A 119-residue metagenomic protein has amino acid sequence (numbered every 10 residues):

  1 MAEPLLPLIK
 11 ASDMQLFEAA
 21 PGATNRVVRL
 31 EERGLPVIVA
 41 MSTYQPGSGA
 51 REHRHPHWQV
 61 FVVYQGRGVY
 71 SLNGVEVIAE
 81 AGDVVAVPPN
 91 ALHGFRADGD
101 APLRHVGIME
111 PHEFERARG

Functional and structural regions predicted by a protein language model:
M1-V37, A117-G119: A short, N-terminal "cap"/entry segment at the start of jelly-roll beta-barrel domains of the cupin/DSBH fold
N25, V39-H55: Conserved short histidine dyad/triad with adjacent acidic residue
R33, P89-E115: Ligand-binding loop in jelly-roll beta-barrel domains
R33-V37, Y44-S48, R67, P111-F114: Short, charged/polar surface micro-motifs in flexible loops or helix N-caps
S42, F61, V85: Conserved GNAT-family N-acetyltransferase fold
W58-G68, N73: Glycine- and acidic-residue-biased ligand/ion/polar-headgroup-sensing regions
R67-V69, E76, L92, P102: Structural motif
V75-N90: Short acidic-glycine-tyrosine-enriched beta hairpin
